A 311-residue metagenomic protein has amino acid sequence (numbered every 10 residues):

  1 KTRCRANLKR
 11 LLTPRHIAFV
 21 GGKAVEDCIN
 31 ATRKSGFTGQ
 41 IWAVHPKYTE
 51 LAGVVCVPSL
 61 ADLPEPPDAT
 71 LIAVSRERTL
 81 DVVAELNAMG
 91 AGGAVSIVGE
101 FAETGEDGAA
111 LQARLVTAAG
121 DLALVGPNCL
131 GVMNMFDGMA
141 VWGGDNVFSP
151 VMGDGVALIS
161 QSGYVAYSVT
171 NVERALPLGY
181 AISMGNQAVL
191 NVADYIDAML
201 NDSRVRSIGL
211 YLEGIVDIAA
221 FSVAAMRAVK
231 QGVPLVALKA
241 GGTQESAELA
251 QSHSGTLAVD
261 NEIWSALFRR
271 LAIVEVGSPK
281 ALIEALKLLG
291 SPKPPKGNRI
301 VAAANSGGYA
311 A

Functional and structural regions predicted by a protein language model:
K1-A311: Catalytic-core regions of core metabolic enzymes, especially those transforming organic acids/acyl-group intermediates
